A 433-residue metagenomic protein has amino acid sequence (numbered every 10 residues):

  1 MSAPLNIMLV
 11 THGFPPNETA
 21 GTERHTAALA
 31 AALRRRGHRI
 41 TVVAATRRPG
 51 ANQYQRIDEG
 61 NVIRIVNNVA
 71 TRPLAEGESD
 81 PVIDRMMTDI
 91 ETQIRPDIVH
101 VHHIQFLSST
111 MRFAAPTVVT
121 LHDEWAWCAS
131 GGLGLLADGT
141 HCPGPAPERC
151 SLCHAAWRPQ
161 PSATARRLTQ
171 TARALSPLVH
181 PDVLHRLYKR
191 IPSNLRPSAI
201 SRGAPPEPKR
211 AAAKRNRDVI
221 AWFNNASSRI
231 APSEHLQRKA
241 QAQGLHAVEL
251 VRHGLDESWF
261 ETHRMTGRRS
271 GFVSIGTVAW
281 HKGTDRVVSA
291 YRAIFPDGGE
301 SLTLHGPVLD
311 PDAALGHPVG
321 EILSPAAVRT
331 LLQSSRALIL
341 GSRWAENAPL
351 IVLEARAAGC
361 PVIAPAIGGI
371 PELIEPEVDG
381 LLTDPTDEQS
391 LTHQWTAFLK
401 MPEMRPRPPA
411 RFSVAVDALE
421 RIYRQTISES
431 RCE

Functional and structural regions predicted by a protein language model:
M1-G50, Q93, F113-A115, R292: N-terminal subdomain of nucleotide-sugar transferases
R35-G77: N-terminal strand-loop element at the rim of the active site of nucleotide-sugar-dependent glycosyltransferases
D138-S228: Membrane-proximal helix-turn-helix segments that form the acceptor-binding/catalytic region of lipid-linked
I230, R264-K282, V288-R292: Conserved donor-binding/catalytic core segment of Leloir-type glycosyltransferases
H246-E249, G254-R269: Acidic anion/phosphate-binding donor-loop and adjacent secondary structure in glycosyltransferase catalytic cores
L340, V352, P361-A364: Short hydrophobic beta-strand element within catalytic cores of glycosyltransferases and related nucleotide-activated
P376-E377, L381-E388, A397-M401: Conserved acidic donor-binding segment of nucleotide-sugar-dependent glycosyltransferases
P402-S428: A charged, aromatic-enriched C-terminal amphipathic alpha-helix characteristic of glycosyltransferases across folds
